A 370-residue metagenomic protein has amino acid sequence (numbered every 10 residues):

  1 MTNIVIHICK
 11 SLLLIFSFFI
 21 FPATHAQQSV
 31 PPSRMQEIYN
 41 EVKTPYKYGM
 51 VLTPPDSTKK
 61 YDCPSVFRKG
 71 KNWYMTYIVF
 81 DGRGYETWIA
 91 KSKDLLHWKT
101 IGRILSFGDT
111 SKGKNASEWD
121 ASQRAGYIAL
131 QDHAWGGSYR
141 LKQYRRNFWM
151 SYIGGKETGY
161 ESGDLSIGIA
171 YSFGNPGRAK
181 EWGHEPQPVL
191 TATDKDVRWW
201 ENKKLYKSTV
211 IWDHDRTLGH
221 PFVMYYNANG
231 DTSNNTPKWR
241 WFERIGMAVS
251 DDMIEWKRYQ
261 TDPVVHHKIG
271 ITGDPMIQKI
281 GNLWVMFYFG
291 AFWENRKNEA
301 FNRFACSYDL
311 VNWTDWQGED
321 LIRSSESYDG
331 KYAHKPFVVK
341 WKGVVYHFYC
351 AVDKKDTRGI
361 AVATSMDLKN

Functional and structural regions predicted by a protein language model:
T2-L12: Bacterial N-terminal signal peptides that target proteins for export
K10-F21: Bacterial N-terminal signal peptides
F19-S29: Bacterial Sec-dependent signal peptides at the C-terminal "C-region" and cleavage site
Q27-G126, L130-K207, I211-I271, Q278-K331 (+1 more regions): Beta-rich carbohydrate-recognition and catalytic domains
